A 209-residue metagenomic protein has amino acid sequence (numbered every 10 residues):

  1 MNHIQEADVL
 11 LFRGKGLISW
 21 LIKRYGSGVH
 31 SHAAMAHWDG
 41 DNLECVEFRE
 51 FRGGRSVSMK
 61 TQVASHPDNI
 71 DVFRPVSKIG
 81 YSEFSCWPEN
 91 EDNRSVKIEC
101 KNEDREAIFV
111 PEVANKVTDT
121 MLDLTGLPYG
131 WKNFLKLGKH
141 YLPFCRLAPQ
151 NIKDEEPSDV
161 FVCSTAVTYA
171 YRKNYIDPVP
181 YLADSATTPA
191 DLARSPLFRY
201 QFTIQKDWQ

Functional and structural regions predicted by a protein language model:
M1-Q209: Cysteine-nucleophile amide-bond enzymes
